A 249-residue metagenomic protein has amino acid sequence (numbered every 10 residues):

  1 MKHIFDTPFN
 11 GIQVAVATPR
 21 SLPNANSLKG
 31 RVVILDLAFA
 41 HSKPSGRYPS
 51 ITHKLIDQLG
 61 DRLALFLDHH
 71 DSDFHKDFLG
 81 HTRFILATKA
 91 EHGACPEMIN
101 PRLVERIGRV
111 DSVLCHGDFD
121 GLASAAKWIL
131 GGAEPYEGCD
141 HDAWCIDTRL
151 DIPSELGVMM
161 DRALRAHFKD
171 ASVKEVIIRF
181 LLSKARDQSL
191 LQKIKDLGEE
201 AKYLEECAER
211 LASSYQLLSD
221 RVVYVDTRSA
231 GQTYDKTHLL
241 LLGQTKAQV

Functional and structural regions predicted by a protein language model:
M1-E155, Q188-V249: Replace "Mg2+/Mn2+-dependent" with "divalent metal-dependent
M159-C207: Long, charge-rich alpha-helical interaction segments
